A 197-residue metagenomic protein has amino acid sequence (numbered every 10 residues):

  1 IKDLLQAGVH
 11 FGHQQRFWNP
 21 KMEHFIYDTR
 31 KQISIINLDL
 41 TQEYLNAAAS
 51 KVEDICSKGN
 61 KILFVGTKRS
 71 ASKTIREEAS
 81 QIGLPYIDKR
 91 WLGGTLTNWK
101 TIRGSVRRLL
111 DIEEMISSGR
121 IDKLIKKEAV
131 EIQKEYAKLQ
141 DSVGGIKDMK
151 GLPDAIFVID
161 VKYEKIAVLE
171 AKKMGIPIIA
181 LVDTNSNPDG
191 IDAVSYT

Functional and structural regions predicted by a protein language model:
I1-K61, T67-M115, K126-A129, M149: N-terminal cationic and glycine-rich segments that engage phosphates or anionic surfaces
A49-S50, Q140-I146, K165-I166: A generic local structural motif
G66, D88, F157-V161, A180-V182: Flexible glycine-/small-residue-rich
E114-A155: Active-site rim loops that border cofactor/substrate pockets in soluble metabolic enzymes
D148-A171: Glycine-rich phosphate-binding loop
Y163-V194: Nucleotide-binding motor/catalytic cores of P-loop/tubulin-like NTPases across gene-expression machines
T197: Conserved small/polar residues in nucleotide/adenosyl-binding loops
